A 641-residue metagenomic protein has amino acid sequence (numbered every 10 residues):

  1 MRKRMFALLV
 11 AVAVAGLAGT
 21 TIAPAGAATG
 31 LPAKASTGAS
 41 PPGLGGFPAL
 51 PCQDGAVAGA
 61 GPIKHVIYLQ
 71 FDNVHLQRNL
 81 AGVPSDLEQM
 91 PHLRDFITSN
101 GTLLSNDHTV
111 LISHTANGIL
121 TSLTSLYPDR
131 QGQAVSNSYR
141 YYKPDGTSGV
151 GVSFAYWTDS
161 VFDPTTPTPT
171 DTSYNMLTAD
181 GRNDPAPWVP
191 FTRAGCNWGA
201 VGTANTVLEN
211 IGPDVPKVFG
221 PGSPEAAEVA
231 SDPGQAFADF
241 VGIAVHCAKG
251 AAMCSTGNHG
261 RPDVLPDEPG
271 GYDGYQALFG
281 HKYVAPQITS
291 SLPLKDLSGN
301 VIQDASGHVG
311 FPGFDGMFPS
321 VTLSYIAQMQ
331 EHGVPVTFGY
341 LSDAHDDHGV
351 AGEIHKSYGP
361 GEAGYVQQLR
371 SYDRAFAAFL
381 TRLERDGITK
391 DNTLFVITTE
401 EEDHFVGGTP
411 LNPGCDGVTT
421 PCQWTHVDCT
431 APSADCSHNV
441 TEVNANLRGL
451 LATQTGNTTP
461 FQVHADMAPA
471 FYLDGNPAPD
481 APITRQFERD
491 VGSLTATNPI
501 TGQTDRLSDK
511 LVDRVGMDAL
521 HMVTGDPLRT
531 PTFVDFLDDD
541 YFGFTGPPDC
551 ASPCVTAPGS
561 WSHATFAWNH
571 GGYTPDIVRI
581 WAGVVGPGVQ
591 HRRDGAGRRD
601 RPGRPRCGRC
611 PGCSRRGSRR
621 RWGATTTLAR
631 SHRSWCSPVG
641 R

Functional and structural regions predicted by a protein language model:
R2-A28: Secretory targeting and sorting signals
F47-Q53, S306-E331, R374-R382, T484-G525: A Trp-anchored, charged/polar loop motif used as the substrate-binding/catalytic surface of acyl/ester-handling
G61-L76, I97, S122, V336-L341 (+6 more regions): Beta-strand elements within well-structured catalytic alpha/beta cores of enzymes that handle phosphate/sulfate esters
P62-I67, S99-S105, R130, V150 (+4 more regions): Loop/turn elements at helix/coil->beta-strand transitions in domains of secreted/extracellular proteins
Q77-R130: Short, structured active-site-proximal loop/turn typified by the sulfatase FGly-forming signature C/S-X-P-X-R
I112-N117, T124, R130-H259, V264 (+2 more regions): Secreted, luminal/periplasmic, and some membrane-associated catalytic domains that remodel anionic oxygen-ester
T203-P335, D343: Extended, H/D-rich, highly charged conserved domains that either
I326, Q330-R374: Active-site His/acidic residue clusters
